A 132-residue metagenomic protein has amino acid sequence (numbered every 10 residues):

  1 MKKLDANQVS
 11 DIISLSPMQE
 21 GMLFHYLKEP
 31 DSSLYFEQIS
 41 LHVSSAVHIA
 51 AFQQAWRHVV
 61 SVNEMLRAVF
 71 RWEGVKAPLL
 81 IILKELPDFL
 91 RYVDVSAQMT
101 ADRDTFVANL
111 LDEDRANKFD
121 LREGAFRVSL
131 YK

Functional and structural regions predicted by a protein language model:
D5-K84, A97-K132: Acyl-group handoff/entry surfaces in thioester-processing enzymes
E85-R91: Short, charged/polar, Gly/Pro-enriched secondary-structure boundary elements
R91-Y92, D104: Short, charged, solvent-exposed linker or helix-capping segments at domain edges/interfaces that act as flexible hinges
